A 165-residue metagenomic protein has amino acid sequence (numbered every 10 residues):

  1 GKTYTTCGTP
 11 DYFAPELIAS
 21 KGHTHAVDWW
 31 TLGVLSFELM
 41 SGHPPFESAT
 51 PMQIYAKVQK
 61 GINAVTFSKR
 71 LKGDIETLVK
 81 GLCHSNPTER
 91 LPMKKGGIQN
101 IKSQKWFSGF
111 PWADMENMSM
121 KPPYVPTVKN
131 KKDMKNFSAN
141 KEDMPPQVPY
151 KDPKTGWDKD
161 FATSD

Functional and structural regions predicted by a protein language model:
G1-Q99, W106-G109: Eukaryotic serine/threonine protein kinase catalytic domain
L17, G33-V34, F110, E116 (+2 more regions): Short, isolated positions within intrinsically disordered regulatory regions of eukaryotic proteins
W29-W30, W106, W112, W157 (+2 more regions): Tryptophan-centered motif/residue detector
I75, E116-D165: Eukaryotic Ser/Thr kinase distal regulatory-tail detector
L91-D133: Regulatory extensions flanking the kinase catalytic core
